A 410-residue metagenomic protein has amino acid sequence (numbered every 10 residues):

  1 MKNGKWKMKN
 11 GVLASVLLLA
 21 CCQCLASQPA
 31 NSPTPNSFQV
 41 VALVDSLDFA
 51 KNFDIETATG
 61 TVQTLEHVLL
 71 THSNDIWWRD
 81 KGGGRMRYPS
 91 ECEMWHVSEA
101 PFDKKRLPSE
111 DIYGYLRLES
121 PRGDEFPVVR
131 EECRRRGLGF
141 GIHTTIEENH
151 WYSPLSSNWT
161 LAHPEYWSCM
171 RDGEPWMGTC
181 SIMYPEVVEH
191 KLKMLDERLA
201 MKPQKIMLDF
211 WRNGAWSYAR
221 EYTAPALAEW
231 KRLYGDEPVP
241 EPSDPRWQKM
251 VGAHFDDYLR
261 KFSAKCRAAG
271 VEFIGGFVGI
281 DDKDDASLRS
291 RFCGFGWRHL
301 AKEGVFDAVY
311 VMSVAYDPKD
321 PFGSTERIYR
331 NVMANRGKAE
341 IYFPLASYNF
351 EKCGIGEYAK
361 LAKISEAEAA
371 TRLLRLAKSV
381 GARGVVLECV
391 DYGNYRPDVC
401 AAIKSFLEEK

Functional and structural regions predicted by a protein language model:
P35-T57, I112-V128, G141-A200, R291 (+1 more regions): Active-site-adjacent "subsite" loops/lids of carbohydrate-active enzymes
F53-T71, K104-R134, E189-H190, M250-K261: Aromatic- and glycine-enriched glycan-recognition loops and surfaces that form the carbohydrate-binding subsites
T59-P89, M201-K205, E303-V309, S379-G384: Catalytic domains of carbohydrate-active enzymes, especially glycoside hydrolases
E66-S73, E132, T179-N213, H299: An active-site-proximal structural segment forming one wall of the substrate-binding cleft that immediately precedes
S73-P89, W95-H96, P121-G173, K205-F210 (+1 more regions): Glycine-rich, aromatic-flanked loop segments that form ligand/cofactor-binding clefts across common enzyme folds
N74-R79, A301, V305-F322, A339-E409: Substrate-binding cleft of secreted/luminal carbohydrate-active enzymes
G84-D124, S153-I182, S217-K249: Aromatic- and acidic-residue-enriched carbohydrate-binding clefts of CAZyme catalytic domains
P225, E229-E357: Glycoside hydrolase catalytic-domain groove-lining segments
